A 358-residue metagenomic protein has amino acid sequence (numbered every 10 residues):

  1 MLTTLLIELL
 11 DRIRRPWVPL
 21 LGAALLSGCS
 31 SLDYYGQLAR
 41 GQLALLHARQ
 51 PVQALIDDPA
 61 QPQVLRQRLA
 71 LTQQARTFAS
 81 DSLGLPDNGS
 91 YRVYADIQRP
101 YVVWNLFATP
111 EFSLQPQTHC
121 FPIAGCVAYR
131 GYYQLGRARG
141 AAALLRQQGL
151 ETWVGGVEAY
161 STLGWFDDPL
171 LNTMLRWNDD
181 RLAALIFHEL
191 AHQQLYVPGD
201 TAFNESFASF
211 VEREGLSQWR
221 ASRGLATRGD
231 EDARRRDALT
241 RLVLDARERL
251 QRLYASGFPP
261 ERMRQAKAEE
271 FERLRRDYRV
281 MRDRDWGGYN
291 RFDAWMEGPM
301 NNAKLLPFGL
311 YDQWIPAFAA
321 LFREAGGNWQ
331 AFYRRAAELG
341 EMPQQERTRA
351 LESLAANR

Functional and structural regions predicted by a protein language model:
L2-V18: Bacterial N-terminal signal peptides that target proteins for export
S27-G28: C-terminal motif of bacterial Sec signal peptides marking the signal peptidase cleavage site
Y34, L45, R49-V52, D180 (+3 more regions): Metalloprotease/metallohydrolase-associated module, dominated by Zn2+-dependent proteases
Y35-V64: Post-signal peptide N-terminal segment of mature Sec-exported envelope proteins
L45, D58, L65-T72, G131-A138 (+7 more regions): Solvent-exposed, acidic/flexible segments
D57-Q61, A70, Q74-G84, A191-L195 (+6 more regions): Sec-exported extracytoplasmic/periplasmic mature domains
A75-R236, R247: Acidic/His-rich structured neighborhood in mature extracellular/periplasmic domains
L244-R358: Pan-zinc metallopeptidase signature
